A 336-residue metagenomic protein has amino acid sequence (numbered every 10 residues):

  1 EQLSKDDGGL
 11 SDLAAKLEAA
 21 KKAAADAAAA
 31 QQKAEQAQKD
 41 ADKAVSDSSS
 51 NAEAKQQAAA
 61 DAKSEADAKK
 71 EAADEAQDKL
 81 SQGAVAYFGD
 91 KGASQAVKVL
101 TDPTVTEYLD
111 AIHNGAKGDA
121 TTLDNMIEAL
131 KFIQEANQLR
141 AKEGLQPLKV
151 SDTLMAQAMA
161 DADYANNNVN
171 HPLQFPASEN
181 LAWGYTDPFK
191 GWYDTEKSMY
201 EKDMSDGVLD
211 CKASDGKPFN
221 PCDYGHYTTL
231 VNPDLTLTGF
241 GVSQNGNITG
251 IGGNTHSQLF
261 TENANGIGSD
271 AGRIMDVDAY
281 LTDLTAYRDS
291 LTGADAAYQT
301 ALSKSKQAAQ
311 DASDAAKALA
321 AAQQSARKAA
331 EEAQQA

Functional and structural regions predicted by a protein language model:
E1-K91, D276-A336: Extended amphipathic alpha-helical heptad-repeat regions
K33, A44, K55, K63-E65 (+5 more regions): Generic alpha-helical structural element
A72-S178, Y227, P233-N245, I251: Short, well-ordered surface patches within globular domains
A84, A96, T195-Y200, M204 (+3 more regions): Generic structural signal of hydrophobic/aromatic residues within well-ordered alpha-helices of folded domains
Q174-G268: A well-ordered secondary-structure block
G250-A294: Non-catalytic cell-wall polysaccharide-engagement segments
